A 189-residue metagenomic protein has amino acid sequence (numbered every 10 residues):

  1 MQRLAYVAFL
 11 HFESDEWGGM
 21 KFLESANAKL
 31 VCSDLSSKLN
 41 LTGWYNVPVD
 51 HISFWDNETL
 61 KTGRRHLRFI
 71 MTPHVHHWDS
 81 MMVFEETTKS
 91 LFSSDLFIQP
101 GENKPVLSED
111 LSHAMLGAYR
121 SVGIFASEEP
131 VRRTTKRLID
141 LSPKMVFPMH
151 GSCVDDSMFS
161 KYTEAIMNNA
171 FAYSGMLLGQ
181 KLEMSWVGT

Functional and structural regions predicted by a protein language model:
M1-V31: Active-site metal-binding motif and surrounding structural segment of the metallo-beta-lactamase
Y6-F9, D34-K38, M176, K181-L182: A short, structured active-site edge motif that brings together acidic residues
M20-F22, G43-Y45, P105, F159-K161: Short amphipathic alpha-helical segments
E24-A26, S108-D110, T163-I166: Glycine-rich, phosphate-binding/catalytic loops in enzymes
N27-S80, R120, A126-K136: Metallo-beta-lactamase
P73-S157, S174: Metallo-beta-lactamase
G151-T189: Binuclear metal-ion centers of metallo-dependent hydrolases, dominated by the metallo-beta-lactamase
